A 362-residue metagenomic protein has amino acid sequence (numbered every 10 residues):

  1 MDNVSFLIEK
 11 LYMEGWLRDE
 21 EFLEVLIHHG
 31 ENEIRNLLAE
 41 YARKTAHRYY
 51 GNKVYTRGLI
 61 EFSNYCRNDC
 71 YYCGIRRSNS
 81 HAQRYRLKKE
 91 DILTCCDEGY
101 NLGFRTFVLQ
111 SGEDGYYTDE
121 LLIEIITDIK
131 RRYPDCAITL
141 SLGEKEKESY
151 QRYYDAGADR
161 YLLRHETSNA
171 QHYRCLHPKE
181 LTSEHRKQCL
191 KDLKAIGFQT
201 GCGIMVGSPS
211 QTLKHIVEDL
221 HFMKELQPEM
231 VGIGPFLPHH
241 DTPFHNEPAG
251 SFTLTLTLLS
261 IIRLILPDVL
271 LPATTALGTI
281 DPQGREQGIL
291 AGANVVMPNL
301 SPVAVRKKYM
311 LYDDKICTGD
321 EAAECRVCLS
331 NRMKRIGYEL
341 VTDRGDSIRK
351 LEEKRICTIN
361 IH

Functional and structural regions predicted by a protein language model:
M1-G30, Y100, K224-H362: Auxiliary Fe-S-binding modules of radical SAM enzymes
I27, R57-I60, S80, V108-D119 (+3 more regions): Glycine-rich, proline-tolerant flexible connector loops at the mouths of alpha/beta enzymes
A42, C70, L109, L163 (+4 more regions): Conserved, mostly hydrophobic/aromatic
Y50-D91: Canonical Radical SAM [4Fe-4S] cluster-binding loop centered on the CxxxCxxC motif and its immediate flanking residues
I60-F62, E113-G115, L142-E146, T167-N169 (+5 more regions): Active-site-proximal loop/turn and secondary-structure-junction residues that shape catalytic pockets, frequently
R77-D91, G99-E120, I126-L190, Q199-V206 (+1 more regions): Core AdoMet radical
Y117-L142, L181-Q199, E247-V269, E321-M333: Alpha-helix-loop-beta-strand connector modules within alpha/beta enzyme cores
E146-Y153, P209-M223, T279-L290: Catalytic cores of alpha/beta
